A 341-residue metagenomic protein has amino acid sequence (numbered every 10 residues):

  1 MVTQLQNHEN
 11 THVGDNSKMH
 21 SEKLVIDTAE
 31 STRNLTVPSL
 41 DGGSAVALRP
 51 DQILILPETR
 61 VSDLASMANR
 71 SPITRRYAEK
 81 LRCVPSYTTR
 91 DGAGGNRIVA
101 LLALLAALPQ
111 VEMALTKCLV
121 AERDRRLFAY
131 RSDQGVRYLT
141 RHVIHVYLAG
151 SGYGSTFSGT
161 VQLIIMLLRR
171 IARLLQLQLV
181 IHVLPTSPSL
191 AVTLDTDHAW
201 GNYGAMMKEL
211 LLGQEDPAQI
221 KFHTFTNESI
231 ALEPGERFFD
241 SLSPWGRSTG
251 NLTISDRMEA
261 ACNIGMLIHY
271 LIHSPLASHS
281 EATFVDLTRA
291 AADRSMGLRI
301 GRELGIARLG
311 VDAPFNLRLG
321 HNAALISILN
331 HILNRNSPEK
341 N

Functional and structural regions predicted by a protein language model:
M1, E30, G150-T160: Gly/Ser/Thr-rich loops at beta-strand to alpha-helix junctions that form or flank small-molecule/cofactor-binding
T3-H145, L167-I181, P185-N341: Terminal, contiguous helix-loop blocks that mediate binding/assembly
T160-M166: "Short basic amphipathic alpha-helical interaction patches in structured regions
